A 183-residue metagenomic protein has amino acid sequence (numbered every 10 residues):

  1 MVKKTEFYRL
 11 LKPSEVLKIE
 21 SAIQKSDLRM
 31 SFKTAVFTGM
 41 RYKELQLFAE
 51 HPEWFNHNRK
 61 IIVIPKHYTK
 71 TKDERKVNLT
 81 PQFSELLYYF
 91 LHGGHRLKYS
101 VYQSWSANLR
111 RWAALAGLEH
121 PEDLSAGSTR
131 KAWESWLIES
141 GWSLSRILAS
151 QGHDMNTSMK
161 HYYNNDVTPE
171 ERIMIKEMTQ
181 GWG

Functional and structural regions predicted by a protein language model:
M1-L17, K70-P81, H95-R96: DNA breakage-rejoining catalytic core of tyrosine-based enzymes
V2-Y42: Basic, Lys/Arg- and aromatic-enriched nucleic-acid-binding interface segment
P13, S21, L47, A149 (+2 more regions): Phosphate-coordinating loops and pocket residues in cytosolic domains that bind phosphorylated ligands
E15, L47-E85: Conserved tyrosine-mediated DNA breakage-rejoining catalytic core shared by Y-recombinases
V16, T80-P121: Active-site/catalytic core of tyrosine-dependent DNA strand-transfer enzymes
S21, A107-A149, N156: Short, basic (Lys/Arg/His-rich) helix/loop patches that form interaction surfaces in the mid-to-C-terminal regions
A35-N58, S145, A149: Short, charged phosphate-coordinating catalytic segments
Y68, Q151-K176: Catalytic-site neighborhood detector that most strongly recognizes the C-terminal catalytic loop/helix of tyrosine
